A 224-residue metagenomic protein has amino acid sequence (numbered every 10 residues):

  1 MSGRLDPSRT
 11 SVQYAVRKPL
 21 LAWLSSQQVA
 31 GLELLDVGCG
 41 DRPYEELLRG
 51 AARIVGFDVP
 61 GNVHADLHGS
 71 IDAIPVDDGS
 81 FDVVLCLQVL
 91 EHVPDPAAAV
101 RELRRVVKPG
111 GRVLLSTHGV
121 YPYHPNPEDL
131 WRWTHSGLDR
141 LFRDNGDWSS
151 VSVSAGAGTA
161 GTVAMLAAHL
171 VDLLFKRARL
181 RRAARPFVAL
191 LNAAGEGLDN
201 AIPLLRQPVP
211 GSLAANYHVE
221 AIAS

Functional and structural regions predicted by a protein language model:
M1-D78, V83-L85, P210-H218, I222-S224: Conserved N-terminal segment of class I S-adenosyl-L-methionine
D6, P94-A98, E102, K108 (+1 more regions): S-adenosyl-L-methionine-dependent methyltransferase catalytic module, highlighting the catalytic core
A22-S25, R101-R105: Surface-exposed alpha-helical segments enriched in charged/polar residues
G69, L87, S154-G156: Conserved residues at the C-terminal ends of beta-strands
A73, E91, P122: Glycine-/small-residue-rich active-site loops that bind phosphorylated ligands and cofactors
V83-P94: A short SAM/SAH-binding and catalytic strip from SAM-dependent methyltransferases
